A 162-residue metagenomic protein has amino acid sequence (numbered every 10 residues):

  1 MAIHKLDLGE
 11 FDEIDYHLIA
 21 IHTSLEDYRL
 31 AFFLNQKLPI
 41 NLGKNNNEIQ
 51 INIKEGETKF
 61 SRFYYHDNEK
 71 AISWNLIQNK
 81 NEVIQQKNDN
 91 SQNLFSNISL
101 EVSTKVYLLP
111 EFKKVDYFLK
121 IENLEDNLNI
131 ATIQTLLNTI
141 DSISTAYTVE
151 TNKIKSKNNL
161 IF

Functional and structural regions predicted by a protein language model:
K5-D12, S103-K114: Short, flexible, solvent-exposed loop/turn segments with mixed acidic/basic and small polar residues
L8-E26: Terminal, regulation- and interaction-focused segments at domain boundaries
L25-N41: Amphipathic alpha-helical segments
E26-A31, K70-S73, I84-Q85, E125-A131: Short, surface-exposed beta-strand/loop "edge" segments at domain boundaries and coil↔beta transitions
P39-I51: Short, well-structured beta-strand/strand-turn elements
I53-E101: Surface-exposed, low-hydrophobicity interaction/linker segments
V106, K114-F162: Glycine-rich, aromatic-bearing surface loops/beta-hairpins
